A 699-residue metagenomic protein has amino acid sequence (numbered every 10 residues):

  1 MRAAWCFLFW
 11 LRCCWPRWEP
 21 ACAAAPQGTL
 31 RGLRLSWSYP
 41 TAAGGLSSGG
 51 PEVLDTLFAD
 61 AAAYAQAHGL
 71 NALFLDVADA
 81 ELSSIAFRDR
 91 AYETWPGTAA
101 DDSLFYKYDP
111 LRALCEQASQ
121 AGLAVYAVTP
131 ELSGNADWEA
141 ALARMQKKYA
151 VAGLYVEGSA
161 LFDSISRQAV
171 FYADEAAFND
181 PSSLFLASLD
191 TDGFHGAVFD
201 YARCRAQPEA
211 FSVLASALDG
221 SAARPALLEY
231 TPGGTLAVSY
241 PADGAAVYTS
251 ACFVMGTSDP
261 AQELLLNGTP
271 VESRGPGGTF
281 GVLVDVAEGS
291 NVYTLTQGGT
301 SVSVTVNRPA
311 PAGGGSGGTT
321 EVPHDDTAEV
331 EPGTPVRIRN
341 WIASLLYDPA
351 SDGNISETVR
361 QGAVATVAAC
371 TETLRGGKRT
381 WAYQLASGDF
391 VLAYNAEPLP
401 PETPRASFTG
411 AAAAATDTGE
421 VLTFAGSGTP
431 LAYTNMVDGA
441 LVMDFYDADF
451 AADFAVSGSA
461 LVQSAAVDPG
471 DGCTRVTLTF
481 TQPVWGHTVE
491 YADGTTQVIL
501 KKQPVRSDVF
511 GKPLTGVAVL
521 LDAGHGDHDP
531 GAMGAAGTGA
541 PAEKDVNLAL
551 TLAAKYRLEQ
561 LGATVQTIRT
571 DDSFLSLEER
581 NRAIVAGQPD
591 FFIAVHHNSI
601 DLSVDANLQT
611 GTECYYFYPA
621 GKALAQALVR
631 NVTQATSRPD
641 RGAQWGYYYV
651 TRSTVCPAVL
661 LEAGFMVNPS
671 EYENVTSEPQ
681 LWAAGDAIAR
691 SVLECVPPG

Functional and structural regions predicted by a protein language model:
R17-P26: Sec-dependent signal peptide cleavage junction
A25-T231: Glycan-processing catalytic domains of CAZymes
G32-R34, A72-D76, Y126-V128, A152-V156 (+10 more regions): Structural recognition of the beta-strand scaffold that forms the well-ordered cores of secreted hydrolase catalytic
S38-A42, D79-S83, E131-G134, S159-F162 (+10 more regions): Solvent-exposed loop/turn segments at secondary-structure junctions within structured extracellular/periplasmic domains
I85-P96, E131, L500-A583, G587-P589 (+2 more regions): Active-site histidine-acidic residue metal-binding/catalytic motifs, centered on HxH/HExxH-like signatures
A223-V247: Short, compositionally biased P/S/T/A/G/V-rich stretches that sit at domain boundaries
Y240, V247-T249, P260-A261, E272-Q297 (+2 more regions): Short linear recognition/processing motifs and adjacent strand/loop elements at protein termini and domain edges
G587, A594, N598-D601, E613-Y616 (+1 more regions): Active-site-adjacent mobile loop/cap segments within catalytic or ligand-binding domains
